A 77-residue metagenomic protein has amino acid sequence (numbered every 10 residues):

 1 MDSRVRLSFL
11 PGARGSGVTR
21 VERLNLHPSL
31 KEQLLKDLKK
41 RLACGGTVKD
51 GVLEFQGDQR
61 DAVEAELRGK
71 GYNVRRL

Functional and structural regions predicted by a protein language model:
M1-A43, T47-K49, D61, A65-L77: Long, charged, low-complexity intrinsically disordered regions
G51-Q56: A generic structural motif
